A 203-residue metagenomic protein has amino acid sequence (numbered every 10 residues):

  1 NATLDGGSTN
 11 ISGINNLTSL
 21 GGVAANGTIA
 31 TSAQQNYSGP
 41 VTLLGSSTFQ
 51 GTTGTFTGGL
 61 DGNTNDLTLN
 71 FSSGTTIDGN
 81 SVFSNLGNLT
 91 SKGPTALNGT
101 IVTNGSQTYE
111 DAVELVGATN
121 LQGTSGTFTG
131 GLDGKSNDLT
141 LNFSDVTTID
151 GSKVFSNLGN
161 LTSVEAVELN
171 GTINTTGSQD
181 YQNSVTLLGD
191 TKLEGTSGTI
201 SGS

Functional and structural regions predicted by a protein language model:
N1-S203: Extracellular lectin-like interaction modules
